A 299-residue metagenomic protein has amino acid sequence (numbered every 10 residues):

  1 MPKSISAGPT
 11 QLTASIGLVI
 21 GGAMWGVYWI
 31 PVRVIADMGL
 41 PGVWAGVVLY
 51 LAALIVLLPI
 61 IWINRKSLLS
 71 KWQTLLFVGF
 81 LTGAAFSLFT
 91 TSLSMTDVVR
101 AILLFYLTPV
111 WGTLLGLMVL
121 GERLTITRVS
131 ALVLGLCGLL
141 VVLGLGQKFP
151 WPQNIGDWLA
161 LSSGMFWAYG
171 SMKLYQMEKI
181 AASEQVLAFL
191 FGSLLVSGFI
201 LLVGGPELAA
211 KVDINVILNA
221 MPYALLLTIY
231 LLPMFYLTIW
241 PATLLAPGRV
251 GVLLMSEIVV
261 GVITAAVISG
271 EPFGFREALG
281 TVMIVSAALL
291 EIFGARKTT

Functional and structural regions predicted by a protein language model:
S4-I5, A53-L69, C137-P150, S193-A220 (+3 more regions): Membrane-interface helix-cap regions at the ends of transmembrane helices in multi-pass membrane proteins
T13-G21, I61-L88, L132, I155-S163 (+2 more regions): Loop-to-transmembrane-helix transition segments
I16, V48, I102-L107, L174-S193 (+1 more regions): Helix-helix packing/entry segments at the starts of transmembrane helices
L18, G22, G26-V34, L57 (+2 more regions): Transmembrane alpha-helical segments that form core, pore/gating elements of small-molecule transporters/exporters
G26, I30, G79, G83-S87 (+5 more regions): Hydrophobic/small/kink-forming positions within alpha-helical transmembrane segments of polytopic membrane proteins
V27, R65-R100, F105, V141-V142 (+1 more regions): Specific transmembrane alpha-helical segments of multi-pass solute transporters/efflux pumps, especially DMT/EamA
I61-N64, T108-V133, V259-A278: C-terminal transmembrane-helix exit sites in multi-pass transporters
T127-G146, R276-F293: Hydrophobic transmembrane alpha-helices of multi-pass small-molecule transport proteins
